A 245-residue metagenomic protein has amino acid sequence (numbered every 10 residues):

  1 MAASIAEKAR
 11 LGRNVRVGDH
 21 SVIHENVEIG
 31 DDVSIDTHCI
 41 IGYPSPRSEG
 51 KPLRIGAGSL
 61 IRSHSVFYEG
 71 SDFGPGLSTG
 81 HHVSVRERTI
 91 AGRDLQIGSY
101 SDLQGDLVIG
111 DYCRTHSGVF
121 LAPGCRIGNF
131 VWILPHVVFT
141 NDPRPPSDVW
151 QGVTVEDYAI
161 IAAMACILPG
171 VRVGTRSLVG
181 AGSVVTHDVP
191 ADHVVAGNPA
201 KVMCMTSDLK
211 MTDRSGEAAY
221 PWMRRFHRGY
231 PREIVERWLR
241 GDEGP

Functional and structural regions predicted by a protein language model:
M1, A6-E7, G12-R13, G18-D19 (+29 more regions): Left-handed beta-helix
S45-P46, P143-P145, V171, M205-T206: Conserved catalytic-core motifs of eukaryotic protein kinase domains, centered on the activation segment
A57-G58, D157-I160, D213-E217, W222-M223: Short, low-complexity, polar/charged sequence segments that are solvent-exposed and flexible
G128-N129, T212, R228: Alpha-helical interaction segments
A191-E217: Conserved beta-strand-loop-alpha-helix hinge in the C-terminal portion of ABC ATPase nucleotide-binding domains
E217-P245: Intrinsic low-complexity, glycine/proline- and repeat-rich, mixed-charge intrinsically disordered regions appended
